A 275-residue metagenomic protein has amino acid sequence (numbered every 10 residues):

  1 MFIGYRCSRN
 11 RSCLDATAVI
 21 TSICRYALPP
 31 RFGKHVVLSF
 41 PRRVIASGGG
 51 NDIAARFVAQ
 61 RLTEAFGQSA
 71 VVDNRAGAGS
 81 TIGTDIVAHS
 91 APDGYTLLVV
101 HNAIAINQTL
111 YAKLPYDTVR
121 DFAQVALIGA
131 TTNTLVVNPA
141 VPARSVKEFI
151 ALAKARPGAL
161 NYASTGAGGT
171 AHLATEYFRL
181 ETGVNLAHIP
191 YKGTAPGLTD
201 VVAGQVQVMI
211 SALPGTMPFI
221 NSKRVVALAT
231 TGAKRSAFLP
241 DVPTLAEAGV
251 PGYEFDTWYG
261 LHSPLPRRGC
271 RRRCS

Functional and structural regions predicted by a protein language model:
G4, T21-C24, A151: Residues marking helix boundaries in flexible regions
R6, P30-A46, S263-S275: Short, compositionally biased segments
L14-R120, A159-N161, T182-I210, F219: N-terminal (or domain-start) structured segment
L62, H89-G94, T109-P196, L245-E247 (+1 more regions): Hinge/capping helix and adjacent helix->loop/strand transition within the periplasmic-binding protein
I104-K113, H172, Y177-E181, V208-V242: A ligand-binding cleft/hinge motif common to bilobed small-molecule-binding domains
A130, T216-C274: C-terminal lobe and pocket-closing loops of periplasmic/extracytoplasmic Venus-flytrap solute-binding proteins
